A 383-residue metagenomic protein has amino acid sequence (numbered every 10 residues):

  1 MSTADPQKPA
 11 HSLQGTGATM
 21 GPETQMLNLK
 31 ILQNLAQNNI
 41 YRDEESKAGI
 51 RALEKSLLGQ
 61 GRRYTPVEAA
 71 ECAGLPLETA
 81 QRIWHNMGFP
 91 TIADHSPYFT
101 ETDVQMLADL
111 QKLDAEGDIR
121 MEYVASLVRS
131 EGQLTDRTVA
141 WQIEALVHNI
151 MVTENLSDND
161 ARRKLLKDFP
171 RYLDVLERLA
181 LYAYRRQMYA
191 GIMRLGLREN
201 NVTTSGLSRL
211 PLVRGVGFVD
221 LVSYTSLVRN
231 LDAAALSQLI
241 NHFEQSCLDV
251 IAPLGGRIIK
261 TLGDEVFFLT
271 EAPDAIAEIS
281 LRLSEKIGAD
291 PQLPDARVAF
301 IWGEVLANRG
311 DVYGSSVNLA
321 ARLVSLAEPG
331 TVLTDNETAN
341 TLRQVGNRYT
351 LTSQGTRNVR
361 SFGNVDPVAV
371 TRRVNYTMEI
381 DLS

Functional and structural regions predicted by a protein language model:
S2-C72, P76-T203: Arg/Lys-rich, alpha-helical DNA-contact motif
L77, V104, M121, G314-A320 (+1 more regions): Amphipathic alpha-helical transducer elements in NTP-driven molecular machines
Q105-L110, D114, A275-A277, N375-M378: Short, charged/polar, Gly/Pro-enriched secondary-structure boundary elements
T203-S280: Catalytic NTP-binding/metal-coordinating core of nucleotidyl cyclase/transferase enzymes
N241-G255, F267-E304, S315, L319-S325: Alpha-helical scaffold within the catalytic cores of cyclic-nucleotide enzymes
A307-S315, V332, N347-Y349: Catalytic cores and conserved motifs of cyclic dinucleotide signaling enzymes
G330-S383: Cytosolic regulatory/linker segments at or just downstream of nucleotide-handling modules in signal-transduction
